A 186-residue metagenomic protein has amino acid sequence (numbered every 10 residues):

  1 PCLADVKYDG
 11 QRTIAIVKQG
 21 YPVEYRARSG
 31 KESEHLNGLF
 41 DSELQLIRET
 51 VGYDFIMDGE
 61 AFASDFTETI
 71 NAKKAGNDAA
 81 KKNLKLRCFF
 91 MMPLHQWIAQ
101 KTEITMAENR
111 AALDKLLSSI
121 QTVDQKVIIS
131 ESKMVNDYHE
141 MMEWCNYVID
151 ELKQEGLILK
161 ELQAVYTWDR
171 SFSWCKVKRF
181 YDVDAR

Functional and structural regions predicted by a protein language model:
C2-D124: Covalent nucleotidyltransferase
I128-D184: Amphipathic alpha-helical
